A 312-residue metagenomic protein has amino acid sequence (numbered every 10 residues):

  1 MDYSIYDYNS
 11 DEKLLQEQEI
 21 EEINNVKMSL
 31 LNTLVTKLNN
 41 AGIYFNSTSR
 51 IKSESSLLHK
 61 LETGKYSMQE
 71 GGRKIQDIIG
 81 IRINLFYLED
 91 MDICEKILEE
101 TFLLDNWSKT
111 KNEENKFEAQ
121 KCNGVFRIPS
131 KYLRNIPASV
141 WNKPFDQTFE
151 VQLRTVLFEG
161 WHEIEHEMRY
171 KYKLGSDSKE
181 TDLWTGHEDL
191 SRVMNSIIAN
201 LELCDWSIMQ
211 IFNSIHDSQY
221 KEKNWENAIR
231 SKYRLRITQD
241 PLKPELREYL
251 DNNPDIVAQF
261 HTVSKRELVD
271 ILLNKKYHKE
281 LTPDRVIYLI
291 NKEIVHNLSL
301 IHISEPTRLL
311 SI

Functional and structural regions predicted by a protein language model:
D2-E22, V26, F145-N297: An acidic, glycine-/histidine-flanked metal-binding catalytic module
E22-K65: Surface-exposed, low-hydrophobicity interaction/linker segments
M68-Q76: Short, flexible, solvent-exposed loop/turn segments with mixed acidic/basic and small polar residues
F86-D90: Helix N-cap motif at beta-to-alpha junctions
D92-C94, L133-N135, E159-H162: Short helix/loop capping segments that flank catalytic or ligand/cofactor-binding pockets
E99-N106, Y172: A common structural junction motif
D105-I128, Y132-W141: Short Gly/Thr-rich strand-loop-strand
I301-I312: Single conserved hydrophobic/aromatic residue that forms the stacking wall/gate of nucleotide- or nucleobase-binding
